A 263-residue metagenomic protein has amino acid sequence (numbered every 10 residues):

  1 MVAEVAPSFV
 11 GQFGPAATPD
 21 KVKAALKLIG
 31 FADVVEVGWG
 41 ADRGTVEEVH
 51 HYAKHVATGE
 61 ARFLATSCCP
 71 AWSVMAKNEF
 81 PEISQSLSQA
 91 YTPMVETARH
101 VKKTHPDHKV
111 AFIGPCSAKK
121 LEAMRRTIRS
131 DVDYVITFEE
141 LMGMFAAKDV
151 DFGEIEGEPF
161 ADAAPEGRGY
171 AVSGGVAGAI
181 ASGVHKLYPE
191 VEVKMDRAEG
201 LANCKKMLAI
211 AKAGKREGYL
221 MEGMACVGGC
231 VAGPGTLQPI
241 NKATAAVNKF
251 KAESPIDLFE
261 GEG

Functional and structural regions predicted by a protein language model:
M1-G263: Iron-sulfur-associated redox domains of electron-transfer enzymes in respiratory and anaerobic energy metabolism
